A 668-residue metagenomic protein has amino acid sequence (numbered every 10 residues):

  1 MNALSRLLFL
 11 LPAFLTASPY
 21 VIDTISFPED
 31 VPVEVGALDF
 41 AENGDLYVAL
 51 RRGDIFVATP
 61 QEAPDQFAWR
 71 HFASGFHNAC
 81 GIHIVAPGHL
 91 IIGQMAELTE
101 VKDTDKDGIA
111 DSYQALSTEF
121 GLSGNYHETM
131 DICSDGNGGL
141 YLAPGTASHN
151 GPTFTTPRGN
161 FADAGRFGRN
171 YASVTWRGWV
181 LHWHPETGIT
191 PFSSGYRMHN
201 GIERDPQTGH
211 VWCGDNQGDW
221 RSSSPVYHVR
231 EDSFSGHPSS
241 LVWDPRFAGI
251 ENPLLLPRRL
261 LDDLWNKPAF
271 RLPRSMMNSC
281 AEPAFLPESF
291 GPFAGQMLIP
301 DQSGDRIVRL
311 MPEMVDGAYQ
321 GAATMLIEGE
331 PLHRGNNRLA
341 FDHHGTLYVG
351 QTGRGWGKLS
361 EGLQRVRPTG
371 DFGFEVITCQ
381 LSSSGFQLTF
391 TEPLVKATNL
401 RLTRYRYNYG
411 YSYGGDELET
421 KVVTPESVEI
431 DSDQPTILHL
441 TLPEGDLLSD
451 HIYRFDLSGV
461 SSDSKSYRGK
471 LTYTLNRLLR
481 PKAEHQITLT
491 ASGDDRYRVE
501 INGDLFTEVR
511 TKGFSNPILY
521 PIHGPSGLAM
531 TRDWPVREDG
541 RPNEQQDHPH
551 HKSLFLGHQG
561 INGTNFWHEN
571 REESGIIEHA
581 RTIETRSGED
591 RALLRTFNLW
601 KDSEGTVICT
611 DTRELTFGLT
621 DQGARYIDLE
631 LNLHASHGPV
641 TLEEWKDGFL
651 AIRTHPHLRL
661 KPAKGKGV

Functional and structural regions predicted by a protein language model:
M1-L10: Sec-dependent signal peptide recognition, specifically the positively charged N-region followed immediately by
F9-P19: Bacterial Sec-dependent signal peptides at the C-terminal "C-region" and cleavage site
A17-G373, I377-T389, K396, V428-S432 (+1 more regions): Beta-propeller domains with acidic blade repeats across secreted/periplasmic ectodomains and cytosolic WD/CNH propellers
D371-P481: Acidic, low-complexity Ser/Thr/Gly/Pro-rich repeat segments typical of extracellular/periplasmic and surface-exposed
F386-F390, L440, Y497-G503, I627-A635: Short, well-ordered beta-strand segments enriched in hydrophobic/aromatic residues
K482-H548: Beta-strand-rich N-terminal accessory domains
V509-F514, I518-G524, T620-K666: Acidic (Asp/Glu-rich), glycine- and aromatic
D547-G623: Extended, loop-rich substrate-binding clefts of extracytoplasmic carbohydrate-active enzymes
